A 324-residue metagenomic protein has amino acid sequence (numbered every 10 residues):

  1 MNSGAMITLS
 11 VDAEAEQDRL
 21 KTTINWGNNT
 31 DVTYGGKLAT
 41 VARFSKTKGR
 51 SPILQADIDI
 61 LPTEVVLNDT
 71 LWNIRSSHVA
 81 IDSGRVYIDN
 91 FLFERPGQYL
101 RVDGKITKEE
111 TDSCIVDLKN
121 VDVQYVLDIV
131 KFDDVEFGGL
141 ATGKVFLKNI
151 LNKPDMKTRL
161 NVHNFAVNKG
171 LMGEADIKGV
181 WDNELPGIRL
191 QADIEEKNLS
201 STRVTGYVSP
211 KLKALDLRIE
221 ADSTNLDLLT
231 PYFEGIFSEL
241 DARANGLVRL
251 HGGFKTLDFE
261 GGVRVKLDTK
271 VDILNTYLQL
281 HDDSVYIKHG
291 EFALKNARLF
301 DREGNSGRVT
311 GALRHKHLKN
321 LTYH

Functional and structural regions predicted by a protein language model:
M1-H324: Interface amphipathic segments
